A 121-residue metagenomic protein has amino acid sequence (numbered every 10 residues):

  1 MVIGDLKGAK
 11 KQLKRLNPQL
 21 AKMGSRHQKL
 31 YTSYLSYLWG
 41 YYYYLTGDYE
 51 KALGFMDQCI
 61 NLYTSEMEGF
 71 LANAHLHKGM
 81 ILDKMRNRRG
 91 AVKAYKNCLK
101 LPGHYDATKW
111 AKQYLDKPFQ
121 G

Functional and structural regions predicted by a protein language model:
K14-S25, G54-Y63, N97-L101: Amphipathic alpha-helical segments of tetratricopeptide repeats
Q28-L30, G69, D106: Residue signature of alpha-solenoid helical repeat architecture, marking inter-repeat boundaries and helix-start
Y31-L38, F70, L76-H77, Q113-Y114: "A position-specific structural signal for the A-helix of alpha-solenoid helical repeats
R86-D106, D116: TPR/TPR-like (Sel1-like) alpha-helical repeat modules
